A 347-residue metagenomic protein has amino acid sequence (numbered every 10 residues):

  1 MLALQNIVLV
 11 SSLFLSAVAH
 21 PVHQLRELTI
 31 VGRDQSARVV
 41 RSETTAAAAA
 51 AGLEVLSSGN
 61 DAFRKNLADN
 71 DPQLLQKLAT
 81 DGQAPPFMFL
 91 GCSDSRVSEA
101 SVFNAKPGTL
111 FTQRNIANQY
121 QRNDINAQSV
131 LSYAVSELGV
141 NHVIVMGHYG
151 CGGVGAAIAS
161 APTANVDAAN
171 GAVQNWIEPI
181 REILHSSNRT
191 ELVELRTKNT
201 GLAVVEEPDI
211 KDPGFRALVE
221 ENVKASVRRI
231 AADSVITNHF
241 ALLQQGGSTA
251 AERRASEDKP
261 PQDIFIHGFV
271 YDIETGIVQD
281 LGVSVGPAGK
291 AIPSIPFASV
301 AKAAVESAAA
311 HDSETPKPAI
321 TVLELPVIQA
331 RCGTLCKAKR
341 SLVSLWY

Functional and structural regions predicted by a protein language model:
M1-E27: Fungal secretory targeting signals
F14, A105-P107, P261: Short, well-ordered coil/turn elements that cap or connect secondary structure elements
S16, P86, L110, D263: A residue-level signal for beta-strand positions that form part of recognition/binding surfaces within mature
H20-A84, A117-Q128, Y133-N141, G152-Y347: Divalent-metal-activated hydrolytic enzyme cores
N66-T109: N-terminal short beta-loop-beta anion/metal-coordinating cradle
G91-R96, I116-N118, H148-C151: Short glycine-enriched loops at secondary-structure junctions
